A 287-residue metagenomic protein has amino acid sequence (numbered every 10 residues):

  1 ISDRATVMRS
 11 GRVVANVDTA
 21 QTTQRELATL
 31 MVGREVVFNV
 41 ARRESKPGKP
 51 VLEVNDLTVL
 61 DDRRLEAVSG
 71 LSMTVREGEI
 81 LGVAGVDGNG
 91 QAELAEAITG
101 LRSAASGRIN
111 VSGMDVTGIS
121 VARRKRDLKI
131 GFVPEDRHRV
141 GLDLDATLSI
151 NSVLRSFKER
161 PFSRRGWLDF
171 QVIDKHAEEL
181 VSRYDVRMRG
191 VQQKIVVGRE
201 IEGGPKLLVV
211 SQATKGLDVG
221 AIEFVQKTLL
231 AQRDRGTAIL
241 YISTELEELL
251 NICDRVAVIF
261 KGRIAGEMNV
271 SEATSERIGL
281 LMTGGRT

Functional and structural regions predicted by a protein language model:
I1-T287: Glycine-rich phosphate-binding loops of nucleotide-dependent enzymes
